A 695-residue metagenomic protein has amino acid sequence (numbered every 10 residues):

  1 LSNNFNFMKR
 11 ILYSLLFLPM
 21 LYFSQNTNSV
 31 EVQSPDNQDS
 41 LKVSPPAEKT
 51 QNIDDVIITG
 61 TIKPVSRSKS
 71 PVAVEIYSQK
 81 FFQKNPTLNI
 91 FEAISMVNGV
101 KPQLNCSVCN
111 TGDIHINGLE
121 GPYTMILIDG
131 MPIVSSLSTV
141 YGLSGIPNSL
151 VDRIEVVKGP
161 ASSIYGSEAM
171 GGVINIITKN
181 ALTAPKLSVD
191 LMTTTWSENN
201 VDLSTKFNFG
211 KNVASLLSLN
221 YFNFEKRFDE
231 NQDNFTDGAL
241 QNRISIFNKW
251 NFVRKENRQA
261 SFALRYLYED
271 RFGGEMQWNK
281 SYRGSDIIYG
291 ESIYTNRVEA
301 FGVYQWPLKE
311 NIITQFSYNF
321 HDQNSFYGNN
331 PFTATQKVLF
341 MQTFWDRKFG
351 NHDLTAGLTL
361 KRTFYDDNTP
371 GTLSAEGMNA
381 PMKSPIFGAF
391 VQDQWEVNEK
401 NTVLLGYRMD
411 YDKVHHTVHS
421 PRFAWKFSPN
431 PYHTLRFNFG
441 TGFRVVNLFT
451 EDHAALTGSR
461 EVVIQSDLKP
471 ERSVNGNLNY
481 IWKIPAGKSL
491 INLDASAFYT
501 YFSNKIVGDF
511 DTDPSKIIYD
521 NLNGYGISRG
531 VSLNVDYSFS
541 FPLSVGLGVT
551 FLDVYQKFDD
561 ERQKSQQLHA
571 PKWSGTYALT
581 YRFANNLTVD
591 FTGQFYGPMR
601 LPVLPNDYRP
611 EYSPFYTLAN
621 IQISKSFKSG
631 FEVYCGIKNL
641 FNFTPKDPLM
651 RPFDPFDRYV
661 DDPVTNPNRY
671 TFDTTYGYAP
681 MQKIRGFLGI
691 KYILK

Functional and structural regions predicted by a protein language model:
N26-Q83, G121: Short, acidic, small-residue-rich periplasmic hinge/interaction motif at the N-terminus of Gram-negative outer-membrane
V30-E31, F224-S245, N251-I312, Y318-K337: Flexible loop and strand-edge segments within Gram-negative outer membrane beta-barrel domains
D55, I90-A93, G112-H115, L127 (+4 more regions): N-terminal periplasmic accessory domains that precede and gate Gram-negative outer-membrane beta-barrel machines
F91-P132, D152: Extracytoplasmic beta-strand/coil segments of soluble accessory domains associated with Gram-negative outer-membrane
H115, M131-K158, I246, Q465: Short acidic/polar hinge/loop motifs at secondary-structure boundaries that mediate gating or recognition
N311-S325, S428, R436, K469-N523 (+1 more regions): Membrane-embedded beta-barrel scaffold of Gram-negative outer-membrane proteins
E396-K400, L493, F498-Y501, N521-L604 (+1 more regions): Gram-negative outer-membrane beta-barrel transporters
V545, F595-R600, K625-K695: C-terminal beta-signal and adjacent terminal beta-strands/loops of Gram-negative outer-membrane beta-barrel proteins
